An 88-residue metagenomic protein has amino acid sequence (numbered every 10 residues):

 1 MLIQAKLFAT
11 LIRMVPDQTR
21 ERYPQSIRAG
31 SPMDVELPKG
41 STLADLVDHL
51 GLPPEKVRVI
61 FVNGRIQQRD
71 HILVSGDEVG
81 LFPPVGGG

Functional and structural regions predicted by a protein language model:
M1-G87: Ubiquitin-like/PB1-type beta-grasp interaction modules and other compact soluble beta-rich domains
